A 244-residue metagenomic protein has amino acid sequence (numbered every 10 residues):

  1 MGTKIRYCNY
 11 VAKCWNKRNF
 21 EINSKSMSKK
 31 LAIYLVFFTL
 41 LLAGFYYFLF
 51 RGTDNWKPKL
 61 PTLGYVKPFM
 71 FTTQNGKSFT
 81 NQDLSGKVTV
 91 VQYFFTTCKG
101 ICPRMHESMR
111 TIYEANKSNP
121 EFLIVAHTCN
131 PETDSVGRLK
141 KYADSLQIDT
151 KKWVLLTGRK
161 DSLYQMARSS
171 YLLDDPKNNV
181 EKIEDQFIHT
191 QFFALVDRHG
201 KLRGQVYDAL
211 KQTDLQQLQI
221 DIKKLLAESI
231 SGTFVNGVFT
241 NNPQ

Functional and structural regions predicted by a protein language model:
I5-R6, Y10-P68, T72, E228 (+1 more regions): N-terminal targeting signals for export/organelle localization
V66-K67, T89, T190-F192: Short loop/turn microsegments at loop-to-beta-strand junctions
F69-V88: A short beta-strand-turn-helix
Q82-M109, V125: Short active-site neighborhood of thiol/selenol oxidoreductases, capturing the structured segment around
R104-H127, D144: Conserved helix-turn-beta segment immediately C-terminal to the redox Cys motif in thioredoxin-like folds
E121-D134, K151-L163: Thiol-based oxidoreductase modules, predominantly thioredoxin-like and allied folds used for disulfide exchange
K140-T190: Short, internal strand/loop/helix patches that form the active-site neighborhood or redox-interaction surface
N179-Q244: Thiol-/selenol-based redox modules, centered on thioredoxin-like and closely related oxidoreductase domains
